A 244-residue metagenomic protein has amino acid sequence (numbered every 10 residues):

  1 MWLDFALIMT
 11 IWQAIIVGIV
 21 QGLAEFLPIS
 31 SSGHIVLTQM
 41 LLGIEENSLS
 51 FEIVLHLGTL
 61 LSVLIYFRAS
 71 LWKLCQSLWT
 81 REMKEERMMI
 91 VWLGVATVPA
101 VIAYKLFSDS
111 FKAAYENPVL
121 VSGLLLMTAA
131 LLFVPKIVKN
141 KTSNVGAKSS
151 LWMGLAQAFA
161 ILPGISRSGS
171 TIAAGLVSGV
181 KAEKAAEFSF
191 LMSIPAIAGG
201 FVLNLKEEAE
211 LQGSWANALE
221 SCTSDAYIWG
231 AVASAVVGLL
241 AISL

Functional and structural regions predicted by a protein language model:
M1-L244: Multi-pass membrane proteins that catalyze or facilitate reactions on polyprenyl-/lipid-phosphate substrates and their
